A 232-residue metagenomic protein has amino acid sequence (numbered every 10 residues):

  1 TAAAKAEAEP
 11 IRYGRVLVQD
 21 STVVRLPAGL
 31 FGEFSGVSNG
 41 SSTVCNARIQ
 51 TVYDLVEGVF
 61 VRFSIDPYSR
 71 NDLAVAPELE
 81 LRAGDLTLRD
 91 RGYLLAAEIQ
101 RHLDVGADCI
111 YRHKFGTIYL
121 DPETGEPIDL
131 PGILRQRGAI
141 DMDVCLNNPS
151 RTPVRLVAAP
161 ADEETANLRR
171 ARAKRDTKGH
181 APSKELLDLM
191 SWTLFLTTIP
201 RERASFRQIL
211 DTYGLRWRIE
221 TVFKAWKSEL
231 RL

Functional and structural regions predicted by a protein language model:
T1-A2: Short, basic alpha-helical nucleic acid-contact segments in DNA-binding proteins and DNA transaction factors
A6-R15, Q19-G32, V37-L232: Single, function-defining residue in the core of a domain
